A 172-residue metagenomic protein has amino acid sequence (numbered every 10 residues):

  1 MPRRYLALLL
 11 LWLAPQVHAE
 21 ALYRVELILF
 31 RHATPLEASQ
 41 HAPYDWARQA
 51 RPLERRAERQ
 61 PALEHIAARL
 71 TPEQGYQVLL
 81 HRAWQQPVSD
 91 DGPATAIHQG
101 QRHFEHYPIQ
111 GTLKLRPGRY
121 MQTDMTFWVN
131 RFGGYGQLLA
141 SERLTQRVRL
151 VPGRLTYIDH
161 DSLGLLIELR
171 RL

Functional and structural regions predicted by a protein language model:
M1, R59-H65, G164-L166: Contiguous hydrophobic segments
P2-L8: Sec-dependent signal peptide recognition, specifically the positively charged N-region followed immediately by
A14-Q16: N-terminal signal peptide c-region/cleavage motif recognized by signal peptidases
A19-R149, T156-I158: Extended, low-hydrophobicity segments enriched in charged/polar residues
R24, L163-G164: Short, surface-exposed beta-edge/turn micro-motifs
H32, E168-L172: Short beta-strand-to-coil "C-cap" segments at the C-terminal boundary of structured domains/repeats, marking
R154-H160, L166-E168: Short, exposed beta-strand-loop hairpins at the edges of beta-sheets in extracellular/periplasmic proteins
